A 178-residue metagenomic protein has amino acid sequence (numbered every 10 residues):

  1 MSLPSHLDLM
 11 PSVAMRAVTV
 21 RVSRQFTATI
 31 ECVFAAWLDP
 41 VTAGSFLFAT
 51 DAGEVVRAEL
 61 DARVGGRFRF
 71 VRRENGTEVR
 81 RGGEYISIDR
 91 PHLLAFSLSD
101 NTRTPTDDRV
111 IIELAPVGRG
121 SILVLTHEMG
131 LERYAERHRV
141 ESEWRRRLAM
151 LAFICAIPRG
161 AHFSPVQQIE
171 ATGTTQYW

Functional and structural regions predicted by a protein language model:
M1-G53, Y177-W178: Hydrophobic ligand-binding cavity/cleft-lining segments
M1-H6, M129-W178: A conserved amphipathic terminal alpha-helix motif
A14-V18, L60, N75-V79, T102-T106: A generic structural micro-feature
R21-V22, V41-E78, P165-V166, E170-G173 (+1 more regions): Short beta-edge strand/loop motif at the mouth of beta-sheet-based domains
R24, A58, R81-I86, D108-A115: Hydrophobic/aromatic beta-strand elements that line small-molecule binding cavities or substrate pockets in beta-rich
D89-L94: Short, conserved beta-turn/loop elements at beta-strand boundaries and strand-helix junctions
A95-L148: Beta-strand/loop substructures that line and gate deep hydrophobic ligand-binding cavities in soluble
